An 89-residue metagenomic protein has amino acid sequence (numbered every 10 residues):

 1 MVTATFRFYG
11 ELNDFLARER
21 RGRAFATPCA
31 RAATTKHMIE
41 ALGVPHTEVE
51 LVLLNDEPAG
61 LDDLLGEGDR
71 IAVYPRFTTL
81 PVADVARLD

Functional and structural regions predicted by a protein language model:
M1-D89: Ubiquitin-like/PB1-type beta-grasp interaction modules and other compact soluble beta-rich domains
